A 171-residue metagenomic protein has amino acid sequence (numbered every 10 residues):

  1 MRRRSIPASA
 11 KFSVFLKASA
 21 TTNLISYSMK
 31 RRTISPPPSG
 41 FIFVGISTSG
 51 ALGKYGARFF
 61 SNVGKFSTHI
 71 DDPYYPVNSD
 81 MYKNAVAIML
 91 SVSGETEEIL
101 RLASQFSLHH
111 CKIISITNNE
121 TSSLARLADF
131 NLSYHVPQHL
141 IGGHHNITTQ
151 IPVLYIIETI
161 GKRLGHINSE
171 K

Functional and structural regions predicted by a protein language model:
M1-Y27: HTH-adjacent hinge/linker in prokaryotic transcriptional regulators
F12-F15, R31-I34, L102: A ubiquitous structural signal for well-ordered alpha-helices
A18-T22, I34, R163: Amphipathic, soluble alpha-helical interaction motifs
S26-P38: Glycine-rich phosphate/diphosphate-binding loops that line cofactor/substrate pockets in enzymes
P36-N168: Glycine-rich phosphate-binding loops that contact phosphosugars or nucleotide phosphates
K171: Active-site C-terminal subdomain of aminotransferase-like
